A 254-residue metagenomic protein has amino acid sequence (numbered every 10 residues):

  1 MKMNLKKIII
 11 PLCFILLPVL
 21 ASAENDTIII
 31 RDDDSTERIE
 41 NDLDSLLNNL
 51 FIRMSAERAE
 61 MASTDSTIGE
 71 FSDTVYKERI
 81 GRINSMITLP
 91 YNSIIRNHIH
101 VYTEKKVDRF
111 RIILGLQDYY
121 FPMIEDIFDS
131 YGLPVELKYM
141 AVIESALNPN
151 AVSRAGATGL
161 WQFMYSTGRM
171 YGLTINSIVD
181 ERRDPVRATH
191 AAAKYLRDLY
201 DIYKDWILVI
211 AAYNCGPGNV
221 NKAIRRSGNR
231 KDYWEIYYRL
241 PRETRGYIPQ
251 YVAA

Functional and structural regions predicted by a protein language model:
K2-I9: Bacterial N-terminal signal peptides that target proteins for export
C13-S22: Hydrophobic h-region of N-terminal signal peptides that target proteins for export in Gram-negative bacteria
A23-Y131: An acidic, Gly/Ser/Thr/Pro-rich helix-cap/linker signature
H98-R111, L147-A157, Q162-K204, I224-P241: Substrate-binding clefts and substrate-entry loops adjacent to catalytic sites of polymer-processing enzymes acting on
G115, P122, D126, K138 (+3 more regions): Solvent-exposed, polar/charged alpha-helical surfaces in well-ordered, non-transmembrane soluble domains, broadly
L133-N150, V209-N214: Short, functionally critical alpha-helical segments immediately adjacent to catalytic or ligand/cofactor-binding
K204-A223: Short helix/loop segments within enzyme catalytic domains that coordinate or immediately flank catalytic cofactors
R242-A254: Catalytic cores of secreted or luminal carbohydrate-active enzymes
